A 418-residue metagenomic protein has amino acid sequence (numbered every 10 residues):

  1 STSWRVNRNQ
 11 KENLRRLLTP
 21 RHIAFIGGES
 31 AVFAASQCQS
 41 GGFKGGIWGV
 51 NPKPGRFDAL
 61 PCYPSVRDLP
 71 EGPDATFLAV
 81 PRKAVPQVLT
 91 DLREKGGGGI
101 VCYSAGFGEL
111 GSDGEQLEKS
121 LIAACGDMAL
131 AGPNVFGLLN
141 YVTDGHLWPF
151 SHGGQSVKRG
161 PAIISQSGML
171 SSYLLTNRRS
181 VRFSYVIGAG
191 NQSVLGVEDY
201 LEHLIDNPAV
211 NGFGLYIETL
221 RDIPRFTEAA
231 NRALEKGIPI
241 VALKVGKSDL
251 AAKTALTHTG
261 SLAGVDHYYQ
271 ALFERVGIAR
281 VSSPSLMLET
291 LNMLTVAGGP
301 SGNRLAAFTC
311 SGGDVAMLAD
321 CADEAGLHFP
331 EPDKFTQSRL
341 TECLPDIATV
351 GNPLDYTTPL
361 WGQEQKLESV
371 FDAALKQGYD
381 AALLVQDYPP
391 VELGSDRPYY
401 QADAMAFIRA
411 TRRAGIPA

Functional and structural regions predicted by a protein language model:
T2-A418: Catalytic-core regions of core metabolic enzymes, especially those transforming organic acids/acyl-group intermediates
